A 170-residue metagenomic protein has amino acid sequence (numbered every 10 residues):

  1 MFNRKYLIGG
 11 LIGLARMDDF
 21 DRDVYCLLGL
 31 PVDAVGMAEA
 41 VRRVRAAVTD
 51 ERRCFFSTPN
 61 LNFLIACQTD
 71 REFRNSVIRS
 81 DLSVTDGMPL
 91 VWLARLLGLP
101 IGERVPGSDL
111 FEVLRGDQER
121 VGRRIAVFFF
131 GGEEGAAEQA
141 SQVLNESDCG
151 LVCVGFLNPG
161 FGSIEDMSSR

Functional and structural regions predicted by a protein language model:
L7-D109: N-terminal nucleotide/polyanion-binding subdomain common to many enzyme families
V91-R170: Conserved beta-alpha
